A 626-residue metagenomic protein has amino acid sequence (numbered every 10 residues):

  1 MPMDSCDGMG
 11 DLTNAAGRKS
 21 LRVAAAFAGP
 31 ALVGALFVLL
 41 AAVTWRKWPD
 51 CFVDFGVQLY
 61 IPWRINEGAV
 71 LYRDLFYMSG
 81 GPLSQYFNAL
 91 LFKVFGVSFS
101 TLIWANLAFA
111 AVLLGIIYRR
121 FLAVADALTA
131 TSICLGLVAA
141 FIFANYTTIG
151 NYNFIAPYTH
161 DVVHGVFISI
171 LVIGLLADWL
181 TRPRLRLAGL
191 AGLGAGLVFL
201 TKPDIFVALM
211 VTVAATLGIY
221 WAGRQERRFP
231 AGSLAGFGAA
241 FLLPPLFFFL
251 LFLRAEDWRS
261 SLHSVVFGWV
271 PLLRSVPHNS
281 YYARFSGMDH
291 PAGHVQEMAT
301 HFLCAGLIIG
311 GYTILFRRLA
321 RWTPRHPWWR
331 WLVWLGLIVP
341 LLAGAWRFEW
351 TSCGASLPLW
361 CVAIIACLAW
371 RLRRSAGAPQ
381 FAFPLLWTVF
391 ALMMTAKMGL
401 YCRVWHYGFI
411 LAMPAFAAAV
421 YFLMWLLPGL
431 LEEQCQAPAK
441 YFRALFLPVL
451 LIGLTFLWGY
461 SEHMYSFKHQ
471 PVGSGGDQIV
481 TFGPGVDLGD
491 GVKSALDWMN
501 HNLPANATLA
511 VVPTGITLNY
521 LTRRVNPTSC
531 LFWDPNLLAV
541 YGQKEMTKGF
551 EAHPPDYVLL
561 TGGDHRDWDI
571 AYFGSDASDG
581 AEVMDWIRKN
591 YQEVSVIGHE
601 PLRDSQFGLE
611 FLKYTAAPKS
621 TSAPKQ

Functional and structural regions predicted by a protein language model:
S5-G8, A15, A208-R254, S261 (+5 more regions): Perimembrane helix-loop-helix junctions
A28-F37, E226-L253, F302-G310, W329-L337 (+1 more regions): Hydrophobic alpha-helical membrane-interfacial segments at the cytosolic entry of transmembrane helices
V57-W63, D74-S100, W104-A108, V198 (+1 more regions): Short hydrophobic/aromatic helix or loop-helix immediately within or flanking a transmembrane segment in polytopic
M78, Y460-L537, M546-D569, H599-D604: Short periplasmic/luminal acceptor-recognition loop of GT-C membrane glycosyltransferases, typified by
W104-I133, V138-A144, L171-G174, T313-R318: Transmembrane-helix motifs of polytopic, lipid-linked glycan transferases
H164-L190, G218-R228, E297-P327, G354-S356 (+2 more regions): Membrane-interface transmembrane helices that cradle and orient dolichyl/undecaprenyl
L187-P203, L209-T216, A239-L243, L337-R347 (+1 more regions): Membrane-interface alpha helices of multi-pass inner-membrane proteins
V207, T351-C367, F381-L385, T395 (+1 more regions): Hydrophobic/aromatic-rich transmembrane helices and adjacent perimembrane loops
